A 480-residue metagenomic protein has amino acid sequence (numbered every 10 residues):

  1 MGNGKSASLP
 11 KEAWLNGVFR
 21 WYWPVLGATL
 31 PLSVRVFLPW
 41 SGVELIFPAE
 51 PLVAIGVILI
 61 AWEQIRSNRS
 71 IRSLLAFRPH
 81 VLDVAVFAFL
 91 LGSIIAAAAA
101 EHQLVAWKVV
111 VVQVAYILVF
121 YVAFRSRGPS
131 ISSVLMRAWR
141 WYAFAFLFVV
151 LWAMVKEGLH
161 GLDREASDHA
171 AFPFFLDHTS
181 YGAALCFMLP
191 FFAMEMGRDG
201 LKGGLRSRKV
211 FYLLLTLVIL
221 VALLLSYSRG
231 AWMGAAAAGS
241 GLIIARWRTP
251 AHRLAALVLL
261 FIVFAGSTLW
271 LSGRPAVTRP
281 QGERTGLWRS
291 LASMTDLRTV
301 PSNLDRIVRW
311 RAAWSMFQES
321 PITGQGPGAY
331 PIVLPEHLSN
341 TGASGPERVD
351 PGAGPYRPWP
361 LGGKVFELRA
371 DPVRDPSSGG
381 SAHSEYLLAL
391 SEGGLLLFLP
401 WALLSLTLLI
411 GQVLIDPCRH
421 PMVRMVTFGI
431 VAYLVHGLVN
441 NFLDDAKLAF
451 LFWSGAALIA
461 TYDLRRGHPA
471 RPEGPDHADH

Functional and structural regions predicted by a protein language model:
M1-I95, V105, S126-R140, M196-F211 (+3 more regions): Transmembrane signal-anchor hairpin modules in multi-pass inner-membrane enzymes, especially those that act on
R20, G56-V57, S93-A97, A115 (+7 more regions): Alpha-helical transmembrane segments of multi-pass inner-membrane proteins
Y22-G27, P31, F211, L215-L217 (+5 more regions): Loop-to-helix entry and N-terminal half of a specific, functionally important transmembrane alpha helix in multi-pass
W40, A99-W107, L224-L225, L438-L443: Membrane-interface helix caps and helix-loop-helix hairpins in membrane proteins
S41-L52, K108-V112, P173-F187, G230 (+3 more regions): Membrane-interface micro-motifs in multi-pass membrane enzymes
A54-I60, L257, W401-T407, M422-H436 (+1 more regions): Transmembrane alpha-helices of multi-pass inner-membrane enzymes
V155-H160, L225, R246-E319, P327 (+3 more regions): A membrane-periplasm/extracellular boundary helix in multi-pass inner-membrane enzymes that assemble envelope glycans
F172, L297-R311, T323-G393: Long extracytoplasmic/lumenal interhelical loops at the membrane interface of multi-pass membrane proteins
